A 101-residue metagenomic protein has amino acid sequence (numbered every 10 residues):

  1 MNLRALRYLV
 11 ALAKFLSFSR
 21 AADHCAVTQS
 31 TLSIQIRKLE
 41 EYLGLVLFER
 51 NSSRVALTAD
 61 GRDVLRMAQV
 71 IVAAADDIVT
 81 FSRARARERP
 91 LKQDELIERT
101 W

Functional and structural regions predicted by a protein language model:
L6-A13, T58, L65: Hydrophobic residues on short alpha-helical segments
V10-T28: Short helix-boundary/capping micro-motifs
H24-C25, I36, L43, V64: Core residues of bacterial helix-turn-helix
E40-L57: A short LG(V/I)-centered, amphipathic sequence patch enriched for acidic residue(s) preceding the LG motif
Y42-L43, D63-E88: Alpha-helical linker/hinge and terminal dimerization helices associated with HTH transcriptional regulators
S53, R83-W101: Interdomain hinge and pocket-entrance segments immediately C-terminal to HTH DNA-binding domains
